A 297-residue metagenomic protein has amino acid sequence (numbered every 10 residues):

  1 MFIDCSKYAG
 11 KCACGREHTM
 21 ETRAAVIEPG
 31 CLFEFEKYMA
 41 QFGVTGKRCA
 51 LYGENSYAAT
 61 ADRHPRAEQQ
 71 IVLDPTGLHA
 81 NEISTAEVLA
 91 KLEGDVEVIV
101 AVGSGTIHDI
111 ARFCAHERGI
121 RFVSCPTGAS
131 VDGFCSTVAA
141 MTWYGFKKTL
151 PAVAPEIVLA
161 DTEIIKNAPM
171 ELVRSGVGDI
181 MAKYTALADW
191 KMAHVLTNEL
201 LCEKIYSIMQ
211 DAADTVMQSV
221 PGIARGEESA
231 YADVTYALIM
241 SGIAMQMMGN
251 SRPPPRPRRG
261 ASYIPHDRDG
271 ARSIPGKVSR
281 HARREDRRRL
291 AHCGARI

Functional and structural regions predicted by a protein language model:
M1-V98: ATP/NTP phosphate-donor binding region
E17-T19, F42-G43, K91-G94, A115 (+3 more regions): Solvent-exposed alpha-helices and their adjacent loops that cap or buttress functional pockets in soluble metabolic
Q41, H64-A67, H116-E117, V173-G176: Short, solvent-exposed amphipathic alpha-helical segments in soluble enzyme and RNA/protein-processing domains
L51-E54, G103, A160: Short beta-strand/turn micro-motifs composed of small residues that flank or help shape donor/cofactor-binding pockets
Y57-A59, S104-F113, V131-F134, G260 (+1 more regions): Short glycine/serine/threonine-rich phosphate/pyrophosphate-binding segments that cradle anionic phosphate groups
L92-C114, R118-G128: A short, small-residue-rich loop immediately preceding and capping a beta-strand
E117-T215: A glycine/threonine-rich phosphate-anchoring loop and its flanking beta-alpha core in nucleotide/phosphate-binding
Y206-I297: Active-site segments that bind and position negatively charged phosphate/pyrophosphate groups
